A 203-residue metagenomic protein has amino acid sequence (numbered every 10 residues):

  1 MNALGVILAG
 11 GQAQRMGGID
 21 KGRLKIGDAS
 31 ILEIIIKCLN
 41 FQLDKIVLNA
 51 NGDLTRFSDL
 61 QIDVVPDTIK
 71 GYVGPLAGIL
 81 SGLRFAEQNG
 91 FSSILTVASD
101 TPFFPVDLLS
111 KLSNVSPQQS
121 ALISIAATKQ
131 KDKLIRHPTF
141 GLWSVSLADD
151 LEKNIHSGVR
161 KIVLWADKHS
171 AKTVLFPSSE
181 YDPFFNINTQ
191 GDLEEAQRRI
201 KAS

Functional and structural regions predicted by a protein language model:
M1-I162, D167-P183, Q190-G191, R198-S203: Nucleotide and nucleotide-moiety/phosphate-recognizing core
